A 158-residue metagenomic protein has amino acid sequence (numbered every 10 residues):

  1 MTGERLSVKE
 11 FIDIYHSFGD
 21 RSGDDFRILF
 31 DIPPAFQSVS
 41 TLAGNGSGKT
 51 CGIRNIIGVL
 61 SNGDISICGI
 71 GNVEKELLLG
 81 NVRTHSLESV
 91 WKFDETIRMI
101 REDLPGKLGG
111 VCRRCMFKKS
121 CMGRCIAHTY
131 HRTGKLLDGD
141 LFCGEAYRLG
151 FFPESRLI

Functional and structural regions predicted by a protein language model:
M1-H85: Radical SAM enzyme [4Fe-4S]-AdoMet core and its adjacent flexible, acidic and glycine-rich loops/tails across
R5, K9-D13, H85-E88, D94-R98 (+2 more regions): Generic alpha-helical secondary structure signal
I14-S17, R21, V90-F93, D103 (+1 more regions): Residues that form generic nucleotide/phosphate-binding pockets
D31, R101, C125-I126: Residue-level detector of family-conserved "landmark" positions at structurally sensitive sites
G46-G48, G52, R101-L104, R132: Residues embedded in well-ordered secondary-structure elements
N72-K118, M122: Membrane-interface junctions of multi-pass transporters
G106-P153: Cysteine-cluster motifs in flexible loop/terminal segments that predominantly coordinate metals
E154-I158: Iron-sulfur (Fe-S) cluster-binding modules
